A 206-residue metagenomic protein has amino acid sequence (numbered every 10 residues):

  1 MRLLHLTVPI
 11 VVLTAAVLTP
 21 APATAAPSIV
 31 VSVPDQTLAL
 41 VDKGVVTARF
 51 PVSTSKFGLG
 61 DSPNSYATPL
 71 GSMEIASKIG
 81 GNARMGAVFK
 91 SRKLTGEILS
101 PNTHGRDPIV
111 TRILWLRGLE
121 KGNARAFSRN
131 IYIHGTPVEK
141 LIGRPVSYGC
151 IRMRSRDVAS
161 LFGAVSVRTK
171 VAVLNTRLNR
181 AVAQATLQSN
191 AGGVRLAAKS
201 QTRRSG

Functional and structural regions predicted by a protein language model:
M1-L6: Positively charged n-region of N-terminal signal peptides that target proteins for export
T7-V17: Bacterial N-terminal signal peptides
T24-G58: A structural motif detector for short, solvent-exposed N-terminal "entry" segments of globular domains
S28, R49-P51, S72, N130 (+1 more regions): Well-ordered beta-strand positions in beta-sheet-rich domains
D35-T37, S72, I113: Structural motif
T47, P51-A83: Electropositive
S62-Y66, L70, N82-G206: Exported/periplasmic cell-wall-interacting domains
